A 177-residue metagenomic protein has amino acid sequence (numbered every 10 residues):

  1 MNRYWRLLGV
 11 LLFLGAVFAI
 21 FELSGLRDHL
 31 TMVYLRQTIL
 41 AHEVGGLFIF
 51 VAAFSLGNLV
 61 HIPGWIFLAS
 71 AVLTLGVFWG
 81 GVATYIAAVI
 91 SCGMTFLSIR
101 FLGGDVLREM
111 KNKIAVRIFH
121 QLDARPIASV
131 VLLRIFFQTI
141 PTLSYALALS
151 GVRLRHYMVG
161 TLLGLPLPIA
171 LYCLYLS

Functional and structural regions predicted by a protein language model:
M1-F50, A88-Y145, L149-H156: Membrane-interfacial helix-loop-helix
I20-G25, L68, I169-Y175: Juxtamembrane "helix exit" motif at the C-terminal ends of alpha-helical transmembrane segments in multi-pass membrane
G25, G57, T84: Short gly/ser-rich anion-binding loops that grip negatively charged ligand groups
V51-W79, F137-S144, L165-L171: Transmembrane helix boundary and interhelical junction motifs in multipass membrane proteins
V72-N112, L154-S177: A small-residue-rich subset of transmembrane alpha-helices
